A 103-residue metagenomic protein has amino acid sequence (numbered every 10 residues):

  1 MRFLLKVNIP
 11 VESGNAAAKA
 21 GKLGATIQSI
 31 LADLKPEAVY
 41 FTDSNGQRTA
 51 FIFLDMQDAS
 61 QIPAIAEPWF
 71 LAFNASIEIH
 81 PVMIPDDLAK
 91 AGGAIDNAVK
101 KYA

Functional and structural regions predicted by a protein language model:
M1-A103: Conserved, structured core segments of small domains
